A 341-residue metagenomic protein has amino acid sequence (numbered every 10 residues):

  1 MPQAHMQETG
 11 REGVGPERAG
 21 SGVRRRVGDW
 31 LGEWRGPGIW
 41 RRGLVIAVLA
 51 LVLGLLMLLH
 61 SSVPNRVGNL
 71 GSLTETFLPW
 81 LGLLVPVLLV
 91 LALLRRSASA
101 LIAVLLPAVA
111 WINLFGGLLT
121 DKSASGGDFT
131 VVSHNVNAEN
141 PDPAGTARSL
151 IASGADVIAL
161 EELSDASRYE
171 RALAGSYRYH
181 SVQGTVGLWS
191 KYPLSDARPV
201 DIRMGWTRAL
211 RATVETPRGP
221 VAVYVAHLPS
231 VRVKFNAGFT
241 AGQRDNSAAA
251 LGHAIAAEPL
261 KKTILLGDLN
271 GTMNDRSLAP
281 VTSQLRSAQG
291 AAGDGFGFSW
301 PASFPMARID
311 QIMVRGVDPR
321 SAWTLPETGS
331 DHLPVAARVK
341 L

Functional and structural regions predicted by a protein language model:
P2-R24, G28-V90, T213, A256-E258 (+1 more regions): Metal-dependent phosphoester-hydrolase catalytic domains
E12-G13, G126-G127, S164: Low-complexity, proline/glycine- and charge-rich juxtamembrane/linker segments of membrane proteins
L83, A100-I102: Hydrophobic alpha-helical transmembrane segments
V90-A98: Structural signal for the C-terminal ends of transmembrane alpha-helices and the immediately following loop
I102-R148: N-terminal signal-anchor transmembrane helix
N137-I151, E162-L341: Soluble catalytic domains of enzymes that build or remodel membrane lipids, polysaccharides, and related
G154: Conserved functional loop/turn residues at catalytic and ligand-binding sites
